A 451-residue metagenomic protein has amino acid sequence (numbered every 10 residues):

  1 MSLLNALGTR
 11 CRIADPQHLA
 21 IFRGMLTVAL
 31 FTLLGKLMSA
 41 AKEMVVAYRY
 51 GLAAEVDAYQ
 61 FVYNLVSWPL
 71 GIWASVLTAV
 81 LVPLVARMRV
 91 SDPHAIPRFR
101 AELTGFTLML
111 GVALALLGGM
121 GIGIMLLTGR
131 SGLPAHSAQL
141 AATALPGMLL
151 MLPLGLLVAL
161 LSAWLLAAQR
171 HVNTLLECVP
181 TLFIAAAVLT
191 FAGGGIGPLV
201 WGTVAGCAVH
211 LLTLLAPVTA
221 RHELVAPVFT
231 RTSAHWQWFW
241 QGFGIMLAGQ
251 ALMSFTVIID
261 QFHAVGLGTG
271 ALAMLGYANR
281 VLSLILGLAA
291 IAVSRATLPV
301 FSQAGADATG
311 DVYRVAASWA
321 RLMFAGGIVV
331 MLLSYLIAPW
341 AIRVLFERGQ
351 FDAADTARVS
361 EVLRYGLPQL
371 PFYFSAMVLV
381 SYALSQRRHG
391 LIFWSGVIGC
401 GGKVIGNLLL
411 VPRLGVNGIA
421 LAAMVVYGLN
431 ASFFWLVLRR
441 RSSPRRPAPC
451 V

Functional and structural regions predicted by a protein language model:
S2-F22, T213-M253, R440-V451: Interhelical loop/hinge segments that connect adjacent transmembrane helices in multipass membrane
L3, L33, T104-G129, A317-E347 (+2 more regions): Alpha-helical transmembrane segments of multi-pass membrane transport and lipid-handling proteins
R23-A47, G206, H210, L214-V218 (+2 more regions): Transmembrane helical elements of multi-pass membrane transporters/channels
A29-F31, L150, L161-V188, P368 (+2 more regions): Alpha-helical transmembrane segments of multi-pass membrane transporters/permeases
D57-A74, G105, A273-A290, R321-L322: Alpha-helical transmembrane segments of polytopic membrane transporters and translocases
S75-S91, A290-T309, V380: Helix-loop junctions and terminal segments of transmembrane helices in multi-pass membrane transport/translocation
L133-L161, F351-L379: Alpha-helical transmembrane segments of multi-pass membrane proteins
L176-R221, I398-G402, V416-R440: Hydrophobic alpha-helical transmembrane segments
